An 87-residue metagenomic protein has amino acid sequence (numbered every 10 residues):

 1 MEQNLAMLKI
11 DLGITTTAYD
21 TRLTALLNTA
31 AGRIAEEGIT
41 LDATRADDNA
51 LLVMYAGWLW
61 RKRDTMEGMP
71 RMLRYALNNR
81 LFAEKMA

Functional and structural regions predicted by a protein language model:
M1-A87: Divalent metal-cofactor coordination and adjacent catalytic microenvironments
